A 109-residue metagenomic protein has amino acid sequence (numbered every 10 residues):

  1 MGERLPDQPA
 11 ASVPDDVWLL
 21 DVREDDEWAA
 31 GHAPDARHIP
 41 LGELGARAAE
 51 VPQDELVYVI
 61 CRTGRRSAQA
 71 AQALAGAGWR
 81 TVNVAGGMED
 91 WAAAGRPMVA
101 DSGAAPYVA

Functional and structural regions predicted by a protein language model:
M1-W18, E24-L56, R65-A109: Rhodanese-like catalytic fold shared by cysteine-dependent sulfurtransferases and DSP/PTP-type phosphatases
I60: Short, surface-exposed ligand- or partner-binding patches at beta-edge/loop junctions that are enriched in aromatics
